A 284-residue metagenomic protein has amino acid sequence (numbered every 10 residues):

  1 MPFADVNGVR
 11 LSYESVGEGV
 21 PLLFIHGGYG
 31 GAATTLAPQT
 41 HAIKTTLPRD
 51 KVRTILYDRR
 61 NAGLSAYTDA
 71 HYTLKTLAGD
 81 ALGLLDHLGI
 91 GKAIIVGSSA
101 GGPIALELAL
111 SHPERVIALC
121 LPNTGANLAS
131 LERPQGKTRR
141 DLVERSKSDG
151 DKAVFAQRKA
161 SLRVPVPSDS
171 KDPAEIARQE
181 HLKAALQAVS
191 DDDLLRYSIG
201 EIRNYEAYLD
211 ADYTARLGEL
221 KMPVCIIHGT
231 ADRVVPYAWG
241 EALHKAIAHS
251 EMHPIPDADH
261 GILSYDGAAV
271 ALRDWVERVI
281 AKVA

Functional and structural regions predicted by a protein language model:
D5-Y67: Conserved HGGG/HGGXW glycine-rich cap/lid loop of the alpha/beta-hydrolase fold
T40, K44, I55-I94: Active-site loop/oxyanion-hole signature of alpha/beta-hydrolase fold enzymes
G97, G101, A105: Gly/Ala-rich beta-loop-alpha elbow adjacent to hydrolase catalytic centers
L110, I117-G150, G200: Flexible "cap/lid" loop of the alpha/beta hydrolase fold
L131, K152-A207, R216: Conserved alpha/beta-hydrolase catalytic His-Asp/Glu region
L220, I226-H228, D232: Short beta-strand/loop motif that positions the catalytic acidic residue of the alpha/beta-hydrolase fold
R233-W239: Conserved alpha/beta-hydrolase "acid-adjacent" motif
S250-A284: Catalytic active-site module of serine/aspartate enzymes centered on a nucleophile-bearing elbow/loop
